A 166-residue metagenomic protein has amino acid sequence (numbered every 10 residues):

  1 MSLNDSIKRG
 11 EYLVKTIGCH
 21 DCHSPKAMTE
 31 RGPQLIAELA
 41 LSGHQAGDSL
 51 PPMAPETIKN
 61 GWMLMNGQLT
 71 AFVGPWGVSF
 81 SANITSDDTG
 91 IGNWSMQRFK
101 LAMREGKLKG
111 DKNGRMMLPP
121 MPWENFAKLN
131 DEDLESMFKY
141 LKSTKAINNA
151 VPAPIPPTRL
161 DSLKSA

Functional and structural regions predicted by a protein language model:
M1-K15, A27-T29, P33, S49-P52 (+1 more regions): Electrostatic cytochrome c docking/interface patches
S2, T16, S143-I147: Secondary-structure boundary elements
K8-E11, D88, W123-F126: Generic anion/oxyanion-binding catalytic loop in active/binding sites
Y12-S24, R98-R104, E135-K139: C-type cytochrome heme c attachment motif
D21, T29, S86: Active-site micro-motifs of SAM-dependent methyltransferase domains
S24-S79, M96, L108-A166: Flexible coil segments in periplasmic/lumen-exposed cytochrome c-class electron-transfer proteins
G77-W94, R98: Mid-length scaffold segments of soluble, non-membrane domains
